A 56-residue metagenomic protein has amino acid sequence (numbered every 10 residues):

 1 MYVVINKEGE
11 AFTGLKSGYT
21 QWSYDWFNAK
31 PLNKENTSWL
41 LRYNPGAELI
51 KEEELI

Functional and structural regions predicted by a protein language model:
M1-F27: Short aromatic-glycine-(Arg/Gly/Cys) micro-motifs in beta-strand/loop hairpins
A29-I56: Short, mixed-charge low-complexity intrinsically disordered segments
